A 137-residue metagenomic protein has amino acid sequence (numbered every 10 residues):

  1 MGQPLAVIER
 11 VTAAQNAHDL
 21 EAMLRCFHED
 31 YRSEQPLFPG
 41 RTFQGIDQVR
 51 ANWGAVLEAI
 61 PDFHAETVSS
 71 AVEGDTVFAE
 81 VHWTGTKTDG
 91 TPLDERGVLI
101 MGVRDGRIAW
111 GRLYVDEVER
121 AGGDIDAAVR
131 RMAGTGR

Functional and structural regions predicted by a protein language model:
M1-Q3, N16-D19, E34, R50-R137: A beta-strand edge to alpha-helix "cap/lid" segment located at domain peripheries
P4, G45: Hydrophobic (often cysteine-bearing) scaffold residues that line and stabilize catalytic clefts of nucleotide/cofactor
E9-A13: Amphipathic alpha-helical repeat scaffolds
R32-Q44, L57-E58: A short gly/proline-enriched turn/hairpin at secondary-structure junctions
